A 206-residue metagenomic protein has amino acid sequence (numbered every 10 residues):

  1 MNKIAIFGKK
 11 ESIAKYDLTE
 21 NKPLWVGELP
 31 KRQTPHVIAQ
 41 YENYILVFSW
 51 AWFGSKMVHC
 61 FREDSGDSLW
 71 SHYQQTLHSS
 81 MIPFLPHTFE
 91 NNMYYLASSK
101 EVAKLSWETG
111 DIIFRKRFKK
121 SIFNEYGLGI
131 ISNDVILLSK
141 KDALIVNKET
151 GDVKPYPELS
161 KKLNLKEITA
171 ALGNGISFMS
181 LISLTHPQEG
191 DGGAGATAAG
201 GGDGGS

Functional and structural regions predicted by a protein language model:
M1-S206: Secretory-pathway ectodomains
